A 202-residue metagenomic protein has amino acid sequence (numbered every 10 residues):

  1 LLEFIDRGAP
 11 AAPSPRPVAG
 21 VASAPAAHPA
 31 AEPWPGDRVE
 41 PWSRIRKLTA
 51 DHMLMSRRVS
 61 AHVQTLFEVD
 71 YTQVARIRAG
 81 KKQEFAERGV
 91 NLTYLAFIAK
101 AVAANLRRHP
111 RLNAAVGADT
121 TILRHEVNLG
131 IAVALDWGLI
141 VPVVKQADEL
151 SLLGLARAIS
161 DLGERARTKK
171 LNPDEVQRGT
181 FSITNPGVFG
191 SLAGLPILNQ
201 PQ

Functional and structural regions predicted by a protein language model:
L1-R16: Intrinsically disordered, low-complexity glycine/proline-rich and charged
P13-Q202: C-terminal catalytic/motor cores of large multi-domain enzyme assemblies
